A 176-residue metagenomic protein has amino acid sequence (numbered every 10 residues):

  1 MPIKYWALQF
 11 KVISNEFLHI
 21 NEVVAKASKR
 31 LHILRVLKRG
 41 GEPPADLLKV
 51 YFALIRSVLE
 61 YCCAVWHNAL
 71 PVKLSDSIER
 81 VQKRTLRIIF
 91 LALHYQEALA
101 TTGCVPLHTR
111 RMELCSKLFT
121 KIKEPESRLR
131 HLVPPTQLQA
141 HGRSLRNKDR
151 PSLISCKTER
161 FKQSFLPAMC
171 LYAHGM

Functional and structural regions predicted by a protein language model:
M1-M176: Hydrophobic/basic alpha-helical segments
